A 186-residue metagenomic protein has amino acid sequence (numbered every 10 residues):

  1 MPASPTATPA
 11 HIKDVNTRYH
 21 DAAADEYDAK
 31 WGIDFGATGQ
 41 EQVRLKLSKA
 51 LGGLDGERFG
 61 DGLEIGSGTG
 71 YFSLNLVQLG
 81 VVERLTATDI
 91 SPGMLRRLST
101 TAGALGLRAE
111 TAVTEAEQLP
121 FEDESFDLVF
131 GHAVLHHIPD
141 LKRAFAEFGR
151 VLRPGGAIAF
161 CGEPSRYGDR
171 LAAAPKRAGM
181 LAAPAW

Functional and structural regions predicted by a protein language model:
P2-G56, Y71-N75: Conserved class I S-adenosyl-L-methionine
F59: Phosphate-coordination loops involved in phosphoryl transfer and adenosine-cofactor binding
L63-Q118: Class I SAM-dependent methyltransferase SAM/SAH-binding core
G93, I138-R143, D169: Short N-terminal helix/helix-N-cap motif within the alpha/beta-hydrolase-1
F130: A conserved beta-strand element that flanks and buttresses the S-adenosyl-L-methionine
A133-V134: Short catalytic micro-motifs in class I SAM-dependent methyltransferases
K142-P154: A short glycine-rich, Lys/Arg-flanked "PGG" loop and its adjoining helix->strand segment in the class I
A157-W186: Conserved class I S-adenosyl-L-methionine
